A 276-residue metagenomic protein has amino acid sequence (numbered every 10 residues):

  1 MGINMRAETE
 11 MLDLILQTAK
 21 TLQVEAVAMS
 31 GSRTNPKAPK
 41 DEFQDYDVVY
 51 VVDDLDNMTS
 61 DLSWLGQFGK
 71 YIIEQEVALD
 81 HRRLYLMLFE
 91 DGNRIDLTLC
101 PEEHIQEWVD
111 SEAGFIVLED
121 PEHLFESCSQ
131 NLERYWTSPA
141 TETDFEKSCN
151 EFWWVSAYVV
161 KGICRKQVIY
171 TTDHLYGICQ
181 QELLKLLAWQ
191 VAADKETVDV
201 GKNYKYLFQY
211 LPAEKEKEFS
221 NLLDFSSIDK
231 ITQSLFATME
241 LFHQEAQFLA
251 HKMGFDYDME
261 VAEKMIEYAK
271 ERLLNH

Functional and structural regions predicted by a protein language model:
M1-L22, S30-F43, V48-Q106: Metal-dependent nucleotidyltransferase catalytic core
D13, Q17, E122-E126, Q130 (+1 more regions): Polar/charged alpha-helical tracts
K40-E42, V109-S111, V200: Short aromatic-enriched loop/helix-cap "lid" or pocket-rim segments at secondary-structure transitions that line
L65, E112-F115, Y204, E216: Generic secondary-structure boundary/loop-capping signal
Q67-Y170, H174-I178: Conserved NTP/Mg2+-binding pocket subregion across the NTase superfamily
W136, A140-H276: Conserved nucleotidyltransferase catalytic core and NTase-mimicking acidic/glycine-rich helix/loop elements in nucleic
